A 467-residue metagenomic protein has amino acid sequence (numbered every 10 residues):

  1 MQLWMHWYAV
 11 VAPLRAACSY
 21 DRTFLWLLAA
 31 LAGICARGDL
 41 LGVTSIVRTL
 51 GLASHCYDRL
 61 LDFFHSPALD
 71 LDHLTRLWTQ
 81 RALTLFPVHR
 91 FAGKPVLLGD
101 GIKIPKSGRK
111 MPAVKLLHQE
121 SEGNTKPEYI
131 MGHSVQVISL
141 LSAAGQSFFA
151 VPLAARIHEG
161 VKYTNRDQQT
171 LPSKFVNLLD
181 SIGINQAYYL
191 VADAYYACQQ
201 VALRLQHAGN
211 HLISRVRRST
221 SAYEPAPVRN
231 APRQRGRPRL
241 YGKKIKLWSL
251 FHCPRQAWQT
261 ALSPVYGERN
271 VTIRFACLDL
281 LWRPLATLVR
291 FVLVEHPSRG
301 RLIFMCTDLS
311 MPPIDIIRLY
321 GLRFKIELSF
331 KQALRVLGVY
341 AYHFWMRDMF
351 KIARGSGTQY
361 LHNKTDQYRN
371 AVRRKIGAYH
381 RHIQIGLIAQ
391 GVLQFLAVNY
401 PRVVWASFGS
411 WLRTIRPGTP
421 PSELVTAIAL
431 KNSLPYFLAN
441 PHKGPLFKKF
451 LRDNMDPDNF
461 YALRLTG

Functional and structural regions predicted by a protein language model:
M1-C18, G93, K110, F149-G467: Single, function-defining residue in the core of a domain
M1-H65, L71, T75-W78: Gly/serine-rich nucleotide phosphate-binding loop at the start of the catalytic core of nucleotide/ADP-ribose-handling
L25-L28, T44, D58, G132 (+3 more regions): Non-catalytic, well-ordered alpha-helical scaffold segments
L28-G33, V137-S139, G386, Q390: Contiguous, well-ordered alpha-helical segments that form the cores/surfaces of helical PPI scaffolds
C35-D39, G51-S54, A68, K106 (+4 more regions): Short alpha-helix boundary/capping elements
G42, T49-H55, Q136-F149, R156 (+1 more regions): Glycine/proline-rich, flexible active-site/cofactor-binding loop segments that harbor closely spaced acidic
T49, R81-L85, K174-I182: A generic secondary-structure signal
S66-S147, I157: Active-site-proximal, Lys/Arg-enriched surface segment that forms a nucleic-acid-binding/basic interface patch
